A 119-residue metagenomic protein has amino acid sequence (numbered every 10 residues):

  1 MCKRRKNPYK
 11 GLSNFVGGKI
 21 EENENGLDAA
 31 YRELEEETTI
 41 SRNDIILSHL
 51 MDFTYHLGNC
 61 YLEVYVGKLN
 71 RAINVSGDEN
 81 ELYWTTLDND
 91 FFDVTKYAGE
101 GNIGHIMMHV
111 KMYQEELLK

Functional and structural regions predicted by a protein language model:
M1, V64-V66, W84: Conserved hydrophobic/aromatic beta-strand scaffold that supports enzyme active sites
M1-N14, R42, K68: N-terminal strand-loop-strand
R5, K19, M51-T54: Structured beta->alpha junctions
R5, K68-A72, L87-N89: Short loop segments at secondary-structure junctions
P8, E22, I73: Flexible, glycine-rich phosphate/dinucleotide-binding loops and adjacent beta-alpha linkers at cofactor/substrate
P8-L12, S76-K119: Nudix hydrolase/Nudix homology domain
F15-H49: The catalytic Nudix box helix
T39-I73: Active-site segment of metal-dependent pyrophosphate-handling enzymes, primarily the Nudix hydrolase catalytic core
